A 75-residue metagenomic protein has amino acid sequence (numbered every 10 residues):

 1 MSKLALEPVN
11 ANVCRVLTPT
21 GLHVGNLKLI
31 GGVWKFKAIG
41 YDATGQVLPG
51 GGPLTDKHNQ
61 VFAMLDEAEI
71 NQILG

Functional and structural regions predicted by a protein language model:
M1-N10, V33-G75: Mixed-charge, Lys/Arg-enriched low-complexity segments
C14-T18: Conserved beta-hairpin
